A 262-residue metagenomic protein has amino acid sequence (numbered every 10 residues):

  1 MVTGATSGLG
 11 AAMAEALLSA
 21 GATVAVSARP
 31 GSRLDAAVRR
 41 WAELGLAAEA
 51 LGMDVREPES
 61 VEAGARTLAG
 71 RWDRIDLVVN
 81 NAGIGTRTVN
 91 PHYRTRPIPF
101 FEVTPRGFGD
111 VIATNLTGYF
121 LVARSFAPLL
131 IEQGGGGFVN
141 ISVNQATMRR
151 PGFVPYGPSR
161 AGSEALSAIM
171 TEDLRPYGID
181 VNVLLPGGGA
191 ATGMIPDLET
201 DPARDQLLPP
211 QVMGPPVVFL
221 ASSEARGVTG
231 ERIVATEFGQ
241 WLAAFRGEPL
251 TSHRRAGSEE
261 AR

Functional and structural regions predicted by a protein language model:
T6-S7: Conserved glycine-rich cofactor-binding loop
A22-A37: Conserved glycine-rich Rossmann-like NAD(P)H-binding loop of the short-chain dehydrogenase/reductase
G31-S32, G52-R66, P105: The beta1-alpha1 cofactor-binding region of Rossmann-like NAD(H)/NADP(H)-dependent oxidoreductases
R74-I75, L130-V143, P176-I179, E231: Active-site loop of short-chain dehydrogenase/reductase
I84, R96-F120, V139, S163: Catalytic Tyr-X3-Lys loop
A123, S159-R160: Active-site helix of classical SDR
A123-R124, A168: A short, exposed helix-loop element centered on a Lys and neighboring polar residues
V183-L184, T200-R262: C-terminal helical subdomain
